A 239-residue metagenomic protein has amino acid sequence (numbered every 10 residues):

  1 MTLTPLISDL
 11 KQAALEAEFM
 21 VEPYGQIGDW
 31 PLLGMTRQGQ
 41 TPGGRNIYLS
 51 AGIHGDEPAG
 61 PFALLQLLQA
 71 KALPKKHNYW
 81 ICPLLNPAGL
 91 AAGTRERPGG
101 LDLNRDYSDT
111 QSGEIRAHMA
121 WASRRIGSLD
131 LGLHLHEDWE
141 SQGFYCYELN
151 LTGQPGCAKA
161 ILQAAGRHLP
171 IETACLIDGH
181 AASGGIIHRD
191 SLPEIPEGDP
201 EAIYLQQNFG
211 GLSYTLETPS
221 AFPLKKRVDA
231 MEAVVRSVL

Functional and structural regions predicted by a protein language model:
M1-L239: Structured catalytic-domain cores with a bias toward divalent-metal coordination
